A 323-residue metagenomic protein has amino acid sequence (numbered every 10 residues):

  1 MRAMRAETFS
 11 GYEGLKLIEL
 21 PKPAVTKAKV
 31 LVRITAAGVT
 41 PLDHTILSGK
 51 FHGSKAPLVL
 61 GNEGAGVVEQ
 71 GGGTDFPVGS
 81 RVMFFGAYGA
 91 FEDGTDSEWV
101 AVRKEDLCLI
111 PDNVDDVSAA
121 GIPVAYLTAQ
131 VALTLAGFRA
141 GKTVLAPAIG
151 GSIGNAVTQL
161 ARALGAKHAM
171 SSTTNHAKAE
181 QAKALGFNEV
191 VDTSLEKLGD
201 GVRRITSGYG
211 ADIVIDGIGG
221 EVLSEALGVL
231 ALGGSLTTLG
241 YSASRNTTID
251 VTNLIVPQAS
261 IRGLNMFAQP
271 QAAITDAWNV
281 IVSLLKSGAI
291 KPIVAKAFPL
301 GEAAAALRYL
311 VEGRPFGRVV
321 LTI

Functional and structural regions predicted by a protein language model:
M1, A272-I323: C-terminal hydrophobic helical "lid"/dimerization subdomain of Rossmann-like NAD(P)H-dependent oxidoreductases
P21-V39, S48-Y88: Glycine-rich beta-strand-centered segment in the early N-terminal region that forms part of a ligand/cofactor-binding
F85-A148: NAD(P)H dinucleotide-binding glycine-rich loop of Rossmann-like/cofactor-binding domains, especially the beta1-alpha1
F91, Q181, E221-I290, I323: Glycine-rich phosphate-binding loop and adjacent beta-alpha segment of Rossmann(oid) nucleotide-cofactor-binding
A120-L195: Mid-domain Rossmann-like dinucleotide-binding core that forms the NAD(H)/NADP(H) cofactor-binding site
A148-I149, I218, Y241: NAD(P)H cofactor-binding loop motif with strongest signal on the N-terminal glycine-rich segment
L198-G208: Short amphipathic alpha-helix with an adjacent loop that forms part of the alpha/beta core around
